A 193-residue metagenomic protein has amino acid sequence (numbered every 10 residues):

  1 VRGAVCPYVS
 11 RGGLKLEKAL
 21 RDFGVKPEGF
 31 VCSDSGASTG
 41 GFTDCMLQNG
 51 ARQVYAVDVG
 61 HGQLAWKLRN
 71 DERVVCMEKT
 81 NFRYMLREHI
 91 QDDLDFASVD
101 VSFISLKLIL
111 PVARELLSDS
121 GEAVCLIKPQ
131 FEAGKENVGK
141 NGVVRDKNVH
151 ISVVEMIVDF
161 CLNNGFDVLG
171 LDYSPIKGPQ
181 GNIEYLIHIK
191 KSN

Functional and structural regions predicted by a protein language model:
V1-V25: S4-like RNA-binding module at protein N-termini
E28-S38: Conserved class I S-adenosyl-L-methionine
T39-G50: Conserved SAM-binding loop of SAM-dependent methyltransferases across substrates and taxa, primarily the Class I
Q53-L108: S-adenosyl-L-methionine
K107-V124: A short glycine-rich, Lys/Arg-flanked "PGG" loop and its adjoining helix->strand segment in the class I
P129-D146: Short, glycine-/aromatic-enriched active-site segment of Class I SAM-dependent methyltransferases
H150-N164: Short alpha-helix
I176-N193: Core SAM-dependent methyltransferase catalytic element
